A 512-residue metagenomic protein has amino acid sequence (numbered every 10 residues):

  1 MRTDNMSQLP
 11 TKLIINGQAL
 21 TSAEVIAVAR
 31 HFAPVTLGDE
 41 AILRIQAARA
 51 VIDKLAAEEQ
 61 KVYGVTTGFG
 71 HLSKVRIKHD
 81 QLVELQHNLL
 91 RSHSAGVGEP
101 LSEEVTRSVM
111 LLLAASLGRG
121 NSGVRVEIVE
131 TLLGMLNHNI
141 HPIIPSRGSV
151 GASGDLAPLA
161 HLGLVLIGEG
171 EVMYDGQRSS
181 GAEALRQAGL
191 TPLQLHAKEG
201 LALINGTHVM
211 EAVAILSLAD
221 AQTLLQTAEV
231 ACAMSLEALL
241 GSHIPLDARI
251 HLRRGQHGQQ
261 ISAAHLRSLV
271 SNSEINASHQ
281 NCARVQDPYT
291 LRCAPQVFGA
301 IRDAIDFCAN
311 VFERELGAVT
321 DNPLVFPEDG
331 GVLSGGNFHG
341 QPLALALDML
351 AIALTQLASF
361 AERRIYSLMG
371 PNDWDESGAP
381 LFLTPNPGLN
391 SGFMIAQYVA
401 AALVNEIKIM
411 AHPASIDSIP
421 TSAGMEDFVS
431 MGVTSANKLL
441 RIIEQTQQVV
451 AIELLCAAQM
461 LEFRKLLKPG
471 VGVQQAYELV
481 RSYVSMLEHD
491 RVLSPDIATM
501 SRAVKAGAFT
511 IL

Functional and structural regions predicted by a protein language model:
S7-A33, L37-R44, A48-A56, K78 (+2 more regions): C-terminal auxiliary extensions adjacent to catalytic cores
A19-K54, Q60-V65, F69-R107, R125 (+1 more regions): Residues that scaffold, gate, or flank divalent-cation-dependent active/transport sites
V25, L89, H93, V105 (+6 more regions): Short alpha-helical scaffolding segments that buttress acidic/His motifs in well-ordered protein cores
Y63-I77, Q81-L85, S92-A115, P145-I167 (+3 more regions): FAD-binding core of FAD-dependent oxidoreductases, characterized by glycine-rich FAD pyrophosphate-binding loops
L111-R125: Glycine-rich flavin
N121, V150-A152, G388: Conserved, non-catalytic sequence blocks in retroelement Pol enzymes and Pol-derived host proteins
N121-R147: FAD-binding glycine-rich core of flavoenzymes that anchor FAD
